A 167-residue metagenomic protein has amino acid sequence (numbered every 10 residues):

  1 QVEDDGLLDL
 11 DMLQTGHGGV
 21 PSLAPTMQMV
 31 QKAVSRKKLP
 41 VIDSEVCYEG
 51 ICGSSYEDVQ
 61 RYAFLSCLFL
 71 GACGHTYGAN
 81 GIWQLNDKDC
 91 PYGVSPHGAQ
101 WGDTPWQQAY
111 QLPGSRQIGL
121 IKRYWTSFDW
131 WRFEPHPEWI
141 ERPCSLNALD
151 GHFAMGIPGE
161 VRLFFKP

Functional and structural regions predicted by a protein language model:
V2-Y92: Catalytic-core region of carbohydrate-active enzymes that cleave or remodel glycosidic bonds
E49-I51, Q60-P167: Aromatic- and carboxylate-lined catalytic core of secreted/periplasmic carbohydrate-active enzymes
